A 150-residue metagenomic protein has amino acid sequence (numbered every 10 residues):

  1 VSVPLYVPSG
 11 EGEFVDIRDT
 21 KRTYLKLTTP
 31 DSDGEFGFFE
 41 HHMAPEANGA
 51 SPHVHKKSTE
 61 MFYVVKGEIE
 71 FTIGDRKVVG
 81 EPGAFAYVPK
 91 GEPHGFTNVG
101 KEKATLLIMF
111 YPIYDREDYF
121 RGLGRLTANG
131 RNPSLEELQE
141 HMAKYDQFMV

Functional and structural regions predicted by a protein language model:
V1-E11, V150: Basic/polar N-terminal segments that are highly enriched at the extreme N-terminus, encompassing both cleavable
P8, F14, D75-P93: Short acidic-glycine-tyrosine-enriched beta hairpin
G12-P52, S58: A short glycine-rich, His/Asp/Glu-containing loop-to-beta-strand
G34, E81, K90-E117: Ligand-binding loop in jelly-roll beta-barrel domains
E40-P45, V54-T72, M109-Y111: Short, conserved beta-strand element in jelly-roll/cupin
N48-A50, H55-K56, I69, F85-Y87 (+3 more regions): Hydrophobic small-molecule pocket/channel-lining residues, especially in calycin-type beta-barrels
M61, E68-E70, K77, P93 (+1 more regions): Structural motif
R121-V150: Acidic/histidine-enriched, glycine/proline-rich intrinsically disordered or flexible terminal extensions
